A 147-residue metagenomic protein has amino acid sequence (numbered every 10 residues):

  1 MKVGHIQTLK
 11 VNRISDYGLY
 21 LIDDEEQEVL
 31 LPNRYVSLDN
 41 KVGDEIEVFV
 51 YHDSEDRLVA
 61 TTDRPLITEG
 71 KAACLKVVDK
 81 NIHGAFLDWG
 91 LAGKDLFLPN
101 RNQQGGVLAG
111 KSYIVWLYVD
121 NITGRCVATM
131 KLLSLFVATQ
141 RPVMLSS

Functional and structural regions predicted by a protein language model:
M1-S147: Single-stranded RNA-binding regions, centering on S1/OB-family and related RNA-binding modules
